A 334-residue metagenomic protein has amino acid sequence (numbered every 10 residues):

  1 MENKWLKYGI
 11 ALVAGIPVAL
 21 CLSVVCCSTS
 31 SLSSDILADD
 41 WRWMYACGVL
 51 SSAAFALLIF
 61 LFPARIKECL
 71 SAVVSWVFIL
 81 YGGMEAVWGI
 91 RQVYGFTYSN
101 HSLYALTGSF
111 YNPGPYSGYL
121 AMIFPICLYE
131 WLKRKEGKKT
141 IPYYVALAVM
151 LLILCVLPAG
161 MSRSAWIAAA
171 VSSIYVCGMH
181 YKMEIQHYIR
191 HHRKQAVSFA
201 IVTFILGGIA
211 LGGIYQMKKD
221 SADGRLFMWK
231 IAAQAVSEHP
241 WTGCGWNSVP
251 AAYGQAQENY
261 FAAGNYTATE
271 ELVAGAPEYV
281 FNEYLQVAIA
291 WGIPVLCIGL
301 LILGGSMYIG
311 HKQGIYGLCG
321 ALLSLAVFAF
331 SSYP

Functional and structural regions predicted by a protein language model:
E2-T29, Y45-L61, C69-S102, G108-Q186 (+5 more regions): Alpha-helical transmembrane segments of multi-pass inner-membrane proteins
C27-D40, F62: Short, hydrophobic transmembrane alpha-helix segments
A38-W43, N112, Y116, A232 (+1 more regions): Membrane-interface coil-to-helix junctions
F78-A86, H239, C244-P250: Hydrophobic alpha-helical membrane-insertion segments
N100, W246-I289: Interfacial juxtamembrane loops and adjacent helix segments that form the catalytic/substrate-binding surfaces
L103, W229, T242, P277-L285 (+1 more regions): Alpha-helical membrane-protein architecture signal
N112, R225, G243: Short, conserved phosphate/pyrophosphate- and ester-handling motifs at nucleotide-, phospho-/glycolipid
L154-M161, A165, A169, S173-E238 (+3 more regions): A membrane-periplasm/extracellular boundary helix in multi-pass inner-membrane enzymes that assemble envelope glycans
